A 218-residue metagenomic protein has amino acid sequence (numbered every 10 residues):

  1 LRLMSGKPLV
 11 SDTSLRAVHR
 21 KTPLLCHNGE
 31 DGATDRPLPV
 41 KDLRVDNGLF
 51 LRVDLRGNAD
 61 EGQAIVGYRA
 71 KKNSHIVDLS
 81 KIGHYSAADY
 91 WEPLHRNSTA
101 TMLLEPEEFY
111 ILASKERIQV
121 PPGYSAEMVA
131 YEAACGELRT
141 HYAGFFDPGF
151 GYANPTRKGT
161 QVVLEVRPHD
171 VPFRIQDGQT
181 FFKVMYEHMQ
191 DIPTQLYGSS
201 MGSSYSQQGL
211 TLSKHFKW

Functional and structural regions predicted by a protein language model:
L1-W218: DUTPase catalytic domain/fold
